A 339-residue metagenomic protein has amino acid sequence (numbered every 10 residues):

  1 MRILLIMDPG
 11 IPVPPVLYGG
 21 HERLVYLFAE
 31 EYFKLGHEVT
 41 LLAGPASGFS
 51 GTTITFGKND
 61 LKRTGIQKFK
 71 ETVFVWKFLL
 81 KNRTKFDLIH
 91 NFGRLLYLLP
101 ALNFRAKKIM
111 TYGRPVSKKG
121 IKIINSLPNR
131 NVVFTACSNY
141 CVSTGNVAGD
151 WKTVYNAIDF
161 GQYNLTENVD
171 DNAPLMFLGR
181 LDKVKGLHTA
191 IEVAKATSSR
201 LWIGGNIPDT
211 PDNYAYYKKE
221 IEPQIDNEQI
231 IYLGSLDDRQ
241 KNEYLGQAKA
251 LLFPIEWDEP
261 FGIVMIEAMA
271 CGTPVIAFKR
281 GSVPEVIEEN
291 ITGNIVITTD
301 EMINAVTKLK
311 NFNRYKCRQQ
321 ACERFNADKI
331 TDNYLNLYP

Functional and structural regions predicted by a protein language model:
G10-P12, E30-G65, D209: N-terminal strand-loop element at the rim of the active site of nucleotide-sugar-dependent glycosyltransferases
L35, D300-P339: A charged, aromatic-enriched C-terminal amphipathic alpha-helix characteristic of glycosyltransferases across folds
N91-L96: Short His-centered aromatic/hydrophobic patch
V133-T135, A148-G204: Conserved donor-binding/catalytic core segment of Leloir-type glycosyltransferases
G205, K218-R239: Nucleotide-activated donor-binding/catalytic signature segment of Leloir-type glycosyltransferases, i.e., the conserved
G246-P260, T273: Acidic donor-binding loop of glycosyltransferase active sites
A270, P274-A277, I287: Short hydrophobic beta-strand element within catalytic cores of glycosyltransferases and related nucleotide-activated
K279-N290, N294-I297: Short acidic/histidine- and often glycine-rich active-site loop of Leloir-type glycosyltransferases that engages
